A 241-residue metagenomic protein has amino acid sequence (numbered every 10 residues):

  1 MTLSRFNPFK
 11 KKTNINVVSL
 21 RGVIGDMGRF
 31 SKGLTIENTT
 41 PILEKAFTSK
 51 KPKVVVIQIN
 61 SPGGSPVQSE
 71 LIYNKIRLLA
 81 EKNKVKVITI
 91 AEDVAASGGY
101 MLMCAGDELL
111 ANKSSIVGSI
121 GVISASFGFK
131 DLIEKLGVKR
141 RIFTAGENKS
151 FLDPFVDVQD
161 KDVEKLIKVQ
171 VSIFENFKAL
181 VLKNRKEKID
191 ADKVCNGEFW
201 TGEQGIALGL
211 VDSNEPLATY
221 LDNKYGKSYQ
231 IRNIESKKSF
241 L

Functional and structural regions predicted by a protein language model:
M1-N112, I123-L241: N-terminal organellar transit peptides
I116: Short glycine/proline-centered loop/turn elements that form peptide/ligand docking sites
